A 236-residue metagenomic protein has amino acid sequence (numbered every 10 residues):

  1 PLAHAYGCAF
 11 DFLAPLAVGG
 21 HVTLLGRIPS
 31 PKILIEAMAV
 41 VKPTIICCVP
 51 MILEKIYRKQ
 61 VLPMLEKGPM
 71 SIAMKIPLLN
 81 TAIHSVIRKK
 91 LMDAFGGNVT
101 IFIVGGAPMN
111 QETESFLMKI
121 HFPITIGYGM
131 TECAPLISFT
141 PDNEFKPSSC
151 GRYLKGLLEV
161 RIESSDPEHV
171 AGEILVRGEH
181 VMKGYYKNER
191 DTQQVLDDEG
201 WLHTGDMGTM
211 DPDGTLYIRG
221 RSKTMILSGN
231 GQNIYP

Functional and structural regions predicted by a protein language model:
A5-K89: Conserved AMP-binding/adenylation subdomain of ANL enzymes
I28-I33, M109, E132-C133, I234: Short acidic loop-to-helix transition motifs that present clustered carboxylates
E54-Q60, F102-I103, Q111-S115, E132-P141 (+2 more regions): Adenylate-forming
M74-F122: Short gly/Ser/Thr-rich phosphate-binding loop of adenylate-forming enzymes
G106, G129, G151, D206: Active-site glycine-centered loops adjacent to acidic/histidine catalytic or metal-binding residues that shape
M109-Q111, S115-P123, M130-S148, S165 (+1 more regions): Active-site loops of AMP-binding adenylate-forming
S148-K155, D198-E199: Short Gly/Pro-enriched turn/cap motifs at secondary-structure boundaries
R161, D166-S228: Conserved ATP-binding/catalytic segment of the ANL
